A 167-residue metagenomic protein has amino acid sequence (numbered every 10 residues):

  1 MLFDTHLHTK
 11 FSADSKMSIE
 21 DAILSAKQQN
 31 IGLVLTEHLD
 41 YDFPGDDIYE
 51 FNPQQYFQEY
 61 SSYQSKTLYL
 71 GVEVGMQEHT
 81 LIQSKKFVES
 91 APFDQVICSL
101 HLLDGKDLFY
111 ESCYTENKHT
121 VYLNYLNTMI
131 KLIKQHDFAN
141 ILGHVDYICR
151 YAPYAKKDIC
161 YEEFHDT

Functional and structural regions predicted by a protein language model:
M1-E78, C149-E162, D166: An N-terminally biased module of ancient metal coordination in phosphate/nucleic-acid-related enzymes
F11, S61-Y69, E73-T120: Active-site gating/metal-coordination segments in enzymes
F11-A13, I97-T167: Domain-core and long-helix interface of multi-subunit machines
I19-Q28, H79-F93, Y125-A139, F164-T167: Short amphipathic alpha-helices and their capping/turn segments at secondary-structure boundaries
